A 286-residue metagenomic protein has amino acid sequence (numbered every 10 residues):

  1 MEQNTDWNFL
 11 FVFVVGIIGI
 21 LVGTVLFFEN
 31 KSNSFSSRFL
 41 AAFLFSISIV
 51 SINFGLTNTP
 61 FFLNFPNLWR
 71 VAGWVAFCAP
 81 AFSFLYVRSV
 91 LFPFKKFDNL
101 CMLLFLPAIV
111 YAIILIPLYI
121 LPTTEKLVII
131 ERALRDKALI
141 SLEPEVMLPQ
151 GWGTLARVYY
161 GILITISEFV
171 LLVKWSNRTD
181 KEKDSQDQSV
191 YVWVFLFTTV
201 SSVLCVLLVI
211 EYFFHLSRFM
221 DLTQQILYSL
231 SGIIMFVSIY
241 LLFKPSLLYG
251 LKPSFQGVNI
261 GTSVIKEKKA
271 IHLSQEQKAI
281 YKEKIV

Functional and structural regions predicted by a protein language model:
M1-I18, G153-V158: Hydrophobic transmembrane alpha-helical segments in integral membrane proteins
T24, C78-F105: Internal transmembrane alpha-helix with an interfacial aromatic "cap," most often the third helix
N30-I52, F105, P144-Y212, Q224-I233: Alpha-helical transmembrane segments of multi-pass integral membrane proteins
F54-L63, I116-P122, V206-R218: Juxtamembrane "helix-exit" motif on the non-cytosolic side of transmembrane helices
F62-W74, S217-L227: Non-cytosolic membrane-interface motifs at loop->transmembrane helix junctions
N64-F65, R135-T154, F219-M220: Membrane-interface segments at the starts/ends of alpha-helical transmembrane spans
F92-L121, V128-R135, G151, S185-S201: The cytoplasmic-loop to transmembrane-helix boundary for the fourth helix
I239-V286: Membrane-proximal linker segments that couple transmembrane helices to downstream signaling/catalytic modules
